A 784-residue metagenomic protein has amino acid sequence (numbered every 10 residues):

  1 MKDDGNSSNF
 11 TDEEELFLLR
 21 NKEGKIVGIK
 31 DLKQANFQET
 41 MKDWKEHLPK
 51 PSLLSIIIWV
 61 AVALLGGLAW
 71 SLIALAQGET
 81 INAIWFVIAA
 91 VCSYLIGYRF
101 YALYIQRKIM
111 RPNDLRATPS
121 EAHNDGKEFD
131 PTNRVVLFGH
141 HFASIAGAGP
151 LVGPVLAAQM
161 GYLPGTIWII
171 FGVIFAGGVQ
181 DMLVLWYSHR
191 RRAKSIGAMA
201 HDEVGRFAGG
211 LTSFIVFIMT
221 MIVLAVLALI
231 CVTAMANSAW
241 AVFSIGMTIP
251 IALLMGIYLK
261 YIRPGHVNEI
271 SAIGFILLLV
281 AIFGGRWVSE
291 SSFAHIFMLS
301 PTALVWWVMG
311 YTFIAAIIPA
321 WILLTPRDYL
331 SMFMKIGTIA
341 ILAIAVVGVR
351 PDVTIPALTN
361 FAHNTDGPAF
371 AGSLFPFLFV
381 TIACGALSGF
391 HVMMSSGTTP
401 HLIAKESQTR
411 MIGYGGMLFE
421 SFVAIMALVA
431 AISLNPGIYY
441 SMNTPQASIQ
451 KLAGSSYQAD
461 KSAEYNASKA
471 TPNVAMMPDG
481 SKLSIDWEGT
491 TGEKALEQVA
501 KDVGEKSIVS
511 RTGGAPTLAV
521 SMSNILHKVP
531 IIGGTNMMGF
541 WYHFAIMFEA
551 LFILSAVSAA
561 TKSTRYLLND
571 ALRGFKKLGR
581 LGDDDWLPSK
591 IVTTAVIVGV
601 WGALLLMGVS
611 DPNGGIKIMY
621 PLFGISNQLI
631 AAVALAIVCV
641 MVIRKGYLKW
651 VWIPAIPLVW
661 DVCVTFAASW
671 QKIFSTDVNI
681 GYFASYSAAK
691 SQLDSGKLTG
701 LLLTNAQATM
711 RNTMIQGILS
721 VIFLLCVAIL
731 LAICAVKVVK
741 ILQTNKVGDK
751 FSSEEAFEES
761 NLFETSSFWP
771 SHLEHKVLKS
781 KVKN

Functional and structural regions predicted by a protein language model:
K2-D3, N9-L65, I96-L151, M332 (+2 more regions): Membrane-interface "cap" regions at the ends of multi-pass membrane proteins
D3-S7, N435-T535, N613, K672-A708: Low-complexity, proline/glycine-enriched hydrophobic segments characteristic of transmembrane helices
T40, W44, A102-P131, L156 (+7 more regions): Flexible loop linkers connecting adjacent transmembrane helices in multi-pass alpha-helical membrane transporters
G67-T80, L151, L163, I222-A239 (+11 more regions): Transmembrane helix-loop junctions in multi-pass membrane proteins
S71-Q77, N82, E128-R191, D202-R206 (+7 more regions): Membrane-interface helix-loop-helix modules in multi-pass membrane proteins
E79-L103, A157-S188, G197, W240-A252 (+2 more regions): Extracellular loop-to-transmembrane helix junctions
I84-V91, I96, A102-I109, I215 (+7 more regions): Membrane-interface loop-to-helix entry segments
E203-M221, G415-F422, T512-G514, G534-A545 (+3 more regions): Loop-to-transmembrane helix boundary motifs in multi-pass membrane proteins
